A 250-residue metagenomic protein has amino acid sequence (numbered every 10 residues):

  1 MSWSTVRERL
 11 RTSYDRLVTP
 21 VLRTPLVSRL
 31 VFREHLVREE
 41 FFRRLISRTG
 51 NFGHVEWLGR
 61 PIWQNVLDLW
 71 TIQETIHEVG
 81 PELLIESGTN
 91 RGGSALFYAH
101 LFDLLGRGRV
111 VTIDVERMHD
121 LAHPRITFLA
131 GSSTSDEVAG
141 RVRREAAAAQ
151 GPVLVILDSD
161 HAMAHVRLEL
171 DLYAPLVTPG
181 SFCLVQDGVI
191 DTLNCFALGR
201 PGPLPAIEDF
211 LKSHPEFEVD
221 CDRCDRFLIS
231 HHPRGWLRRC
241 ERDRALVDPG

Functional and structural regions predicted by a protein language model:
M1-G250: A short alpha-helical cap/connector motif
